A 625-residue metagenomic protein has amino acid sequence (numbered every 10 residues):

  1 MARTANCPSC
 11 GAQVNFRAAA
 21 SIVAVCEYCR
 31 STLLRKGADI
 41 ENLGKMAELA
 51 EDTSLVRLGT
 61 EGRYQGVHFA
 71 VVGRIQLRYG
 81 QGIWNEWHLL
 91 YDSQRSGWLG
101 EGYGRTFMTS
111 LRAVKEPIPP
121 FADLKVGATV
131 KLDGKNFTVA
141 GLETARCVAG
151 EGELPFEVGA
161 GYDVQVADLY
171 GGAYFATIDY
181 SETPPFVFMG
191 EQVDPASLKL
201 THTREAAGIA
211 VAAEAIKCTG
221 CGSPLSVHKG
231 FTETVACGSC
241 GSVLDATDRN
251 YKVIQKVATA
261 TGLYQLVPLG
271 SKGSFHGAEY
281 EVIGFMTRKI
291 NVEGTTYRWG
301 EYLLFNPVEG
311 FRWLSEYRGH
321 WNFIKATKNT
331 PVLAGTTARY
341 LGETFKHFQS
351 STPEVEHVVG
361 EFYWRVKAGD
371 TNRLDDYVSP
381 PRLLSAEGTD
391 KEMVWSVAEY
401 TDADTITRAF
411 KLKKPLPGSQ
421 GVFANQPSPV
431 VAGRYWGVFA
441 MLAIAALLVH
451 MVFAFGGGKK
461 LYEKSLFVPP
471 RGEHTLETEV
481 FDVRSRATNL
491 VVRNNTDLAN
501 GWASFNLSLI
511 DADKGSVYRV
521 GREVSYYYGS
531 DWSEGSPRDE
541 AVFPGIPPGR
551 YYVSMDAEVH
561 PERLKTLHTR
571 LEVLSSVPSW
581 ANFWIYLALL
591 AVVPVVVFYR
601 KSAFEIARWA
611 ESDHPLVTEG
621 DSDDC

Functional and structural regions predicted by a protein language model:
M1-L490, G535, Y552, V559-C625: Mixed-charge, low-complexity intrinsically disordered regions
V483-R486, D511-V517, G545-R550: A short, structured loop/turn motif at beta-sheet edges
V491-T496: Short amphipathic, basic-aromatic surface patches that mediate peripheral association with negatively charged
D497-A503, V559-L564: Extended, low-complexity, turn-rich repeat/linker tracts enriched in Gly/Pro/Ser/Thr and Asp/Glu that occur
W502-G535: Surface-exposed beta-strand/loop patches in noncatalytic accessory domains and peripheral targeting/linker segments
S504, R550-Y552: Short, conserved beta-strand segments of beta-strand-rich sandwich/propeller modules, principally
A512-R519, M555, V559-K565: Functional cleft and adjacent loop/helix regions within the main domain that mediate ligand binding or catalysis
S530-P547: Beta-sandwich interaction modules
